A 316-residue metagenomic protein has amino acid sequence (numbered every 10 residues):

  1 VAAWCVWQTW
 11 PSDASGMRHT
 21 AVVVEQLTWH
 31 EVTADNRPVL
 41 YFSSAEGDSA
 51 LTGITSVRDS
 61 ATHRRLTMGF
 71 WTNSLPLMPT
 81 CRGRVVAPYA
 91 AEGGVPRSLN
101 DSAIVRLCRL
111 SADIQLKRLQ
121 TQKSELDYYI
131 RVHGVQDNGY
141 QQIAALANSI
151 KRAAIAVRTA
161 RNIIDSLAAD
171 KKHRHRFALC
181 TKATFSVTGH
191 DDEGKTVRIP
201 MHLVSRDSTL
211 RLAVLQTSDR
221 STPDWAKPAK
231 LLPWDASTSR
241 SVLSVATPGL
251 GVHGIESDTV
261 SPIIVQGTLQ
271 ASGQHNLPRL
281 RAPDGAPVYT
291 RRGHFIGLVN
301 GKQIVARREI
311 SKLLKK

Functional and structural regions predicted by a protein language model:
V1-V6: Hydrophobic membrane-insertion alpha-helices, especially the h-region of bacterial N-terminal signal peptides
Q8-A21: Ser/Thr/Pro/Gly-rich low-complexity linker/stalk segments immediately outside membranes or between
W10, A34-N36, L51-Y89, R198-H202 (+1 more regions): A conserved glycine-rich beta-strand in the N-terminal activation segment of trypsin-fold
W10, R64, G194-T196, P223-R281 (+1 more regions): Flexible, gly/ser-rich surface segments that form the specificity/activation loops bordering the active-site cleft
T20-E25, R82-Y89, S237-G251, D284-R307: Active-site-proximal beta-strands of protease catalytic cores
A34-A61, S98-F177: Mixed-charge, low-complexity intrinsically disordered segments
P79-S98, N138, Q142-S241, G251-H253 (+1 more regions): Conserved active-site neighborhood of the chymotrypsin/trypsin-like protease fold
E92-S111, Q115, A154, A168 (+4 more regions): Active-site loop architecture of trypsin-fold serine endopeptidases
